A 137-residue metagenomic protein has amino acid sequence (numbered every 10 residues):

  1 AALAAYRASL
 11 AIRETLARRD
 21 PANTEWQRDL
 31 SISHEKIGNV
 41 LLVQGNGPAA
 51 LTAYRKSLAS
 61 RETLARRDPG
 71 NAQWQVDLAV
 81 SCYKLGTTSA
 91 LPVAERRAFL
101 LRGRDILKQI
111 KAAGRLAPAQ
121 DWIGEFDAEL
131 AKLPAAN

Functional and structural regions predicted by a protein language model:
A1-A4, A8-I12, Q73: Long, intrinsically disordered low-complexity tandem-repeat regions enriched in serine/threonine/proline and other
S9-I12, S33, S57, S81: Ser/Thr/Pro-rich low-complexity tandem-repeat tracts
E14-Q27, E62-Q75, Q109-P118: Flexible helix-coil transition and linker loops at the boundaries of alpha-helical arrays
E25-V43, Q73-T87, D121-A131: Conserved alpha-helical positions within TPR/SEL1-like repeat arrays
L101-N137: Terminal, low-structured helical/coil segments at or just beyond the last alpha-helical repeat
